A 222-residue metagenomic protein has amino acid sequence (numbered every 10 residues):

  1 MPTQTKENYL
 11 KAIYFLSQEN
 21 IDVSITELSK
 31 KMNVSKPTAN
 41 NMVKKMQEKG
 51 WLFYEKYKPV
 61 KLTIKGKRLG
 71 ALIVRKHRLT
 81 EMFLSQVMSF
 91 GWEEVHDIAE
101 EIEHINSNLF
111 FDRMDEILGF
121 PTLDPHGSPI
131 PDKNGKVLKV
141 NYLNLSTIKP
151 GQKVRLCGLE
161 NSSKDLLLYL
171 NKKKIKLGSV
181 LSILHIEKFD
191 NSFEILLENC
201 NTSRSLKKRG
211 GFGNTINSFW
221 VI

Functional and structural regions predicted by a protein language model:
P2-V34: N-terminal helix-turn-helix DNA-binding core of bacterial DNA-binding proteins
P37, E93: Key DNA-contact positions within bacterial/archaeal DNA-binding proteins
V43-K44: Short, hydrophobic-biased segments on the C-terminal half of alpha helices that form "recognition helices"
Q47-E55: A short, conserved structural fragment
K58-H77: Basic, amphipathic "hinge/linker" alpha-helix immediately C-terminal to the N-terminal HTH DNA-binding motif
A71-G91: Short, amphipathic alpha-helical interaction segments positioned at domain boundaries
E103-S218: Mid-protein regulatory/catalytic core that forms ligand/cofactor-binding pockets and protein-protein interaction
